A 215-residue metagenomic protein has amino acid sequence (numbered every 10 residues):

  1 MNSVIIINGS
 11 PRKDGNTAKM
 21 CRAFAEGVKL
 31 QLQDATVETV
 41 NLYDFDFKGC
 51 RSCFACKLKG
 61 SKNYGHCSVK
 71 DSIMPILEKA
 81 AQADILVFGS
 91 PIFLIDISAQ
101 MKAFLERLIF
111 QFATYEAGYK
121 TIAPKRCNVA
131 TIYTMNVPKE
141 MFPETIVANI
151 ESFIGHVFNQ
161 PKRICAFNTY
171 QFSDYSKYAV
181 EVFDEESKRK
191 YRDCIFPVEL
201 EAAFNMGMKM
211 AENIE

Functional and structural regions predicted by a protein language model:
M1-A117, V182-E215: N-terminal beta1-alpha1-beta2 submodule of the flavodoxin-like/Rossmannoid cofactor-binding fold
C21, C127, C165-A166, C194: Generic recognition of cysteine residues
G49-C53, P143-E144, S173-Y178: Short aromatic-enriched loop/helix-cap "lid" or pocket-rim segments at secondary-structure transitions that line
F93-I95, V137-P138, Y170: Short, catalytically relevant binding-site loops at active-site mouths
A99-Q100, A113-I164: Short, glycine-/small-residue-rich phosphate/pyrophosphate-handling segment
K162-S173: Beta-strand-loop-alpha "switch" segments that mediate conformational coupling across diverse proteins
